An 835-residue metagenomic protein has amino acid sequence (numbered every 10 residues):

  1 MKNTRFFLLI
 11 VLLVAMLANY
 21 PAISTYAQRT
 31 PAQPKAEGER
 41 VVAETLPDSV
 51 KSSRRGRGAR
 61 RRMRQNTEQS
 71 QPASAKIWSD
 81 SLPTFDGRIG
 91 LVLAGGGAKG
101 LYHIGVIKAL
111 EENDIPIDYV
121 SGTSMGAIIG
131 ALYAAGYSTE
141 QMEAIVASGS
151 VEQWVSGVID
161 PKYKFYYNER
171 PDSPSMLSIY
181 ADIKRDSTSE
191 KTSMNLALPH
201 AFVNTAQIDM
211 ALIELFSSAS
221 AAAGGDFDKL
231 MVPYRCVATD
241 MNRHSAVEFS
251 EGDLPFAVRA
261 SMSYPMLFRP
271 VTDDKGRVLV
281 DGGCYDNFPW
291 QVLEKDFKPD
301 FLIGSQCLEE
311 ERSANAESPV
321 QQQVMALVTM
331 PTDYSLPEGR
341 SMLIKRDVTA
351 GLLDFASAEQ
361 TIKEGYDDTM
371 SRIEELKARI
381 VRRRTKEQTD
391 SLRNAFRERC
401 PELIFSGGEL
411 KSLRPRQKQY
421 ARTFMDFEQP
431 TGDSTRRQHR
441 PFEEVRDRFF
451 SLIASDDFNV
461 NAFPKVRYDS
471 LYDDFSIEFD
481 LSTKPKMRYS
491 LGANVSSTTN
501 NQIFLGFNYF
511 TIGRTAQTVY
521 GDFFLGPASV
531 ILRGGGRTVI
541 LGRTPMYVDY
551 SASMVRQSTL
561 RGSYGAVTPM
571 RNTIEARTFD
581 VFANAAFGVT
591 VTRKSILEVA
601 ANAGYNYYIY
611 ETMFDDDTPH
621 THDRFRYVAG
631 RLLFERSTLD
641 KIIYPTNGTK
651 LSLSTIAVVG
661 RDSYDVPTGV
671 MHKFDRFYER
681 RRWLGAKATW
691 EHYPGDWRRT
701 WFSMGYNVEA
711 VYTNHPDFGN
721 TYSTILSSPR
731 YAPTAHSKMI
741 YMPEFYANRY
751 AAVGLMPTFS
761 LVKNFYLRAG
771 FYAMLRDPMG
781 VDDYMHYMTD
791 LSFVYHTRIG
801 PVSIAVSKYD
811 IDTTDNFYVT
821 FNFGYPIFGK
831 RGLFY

Functional and structural regions predicted by a protein language model:
M1-L8: Bacterial N-terminal signal peptides that target proteins for export
L9-N19: Bacterial N-terminal signal peptides
P21-A27: Boundary at the C-terminal end of the N-terminal hydrophobic targeting segment
A27-T123, A131-Y468, F475-I477, L481-M487: Patatin-like phospholipase
P289, Q323-P337, V753-M756, M779 (+1 more regions): Short glycine-rich, acidic/polar surface loops and turns
R446-S455, N459-L639, I643, L726-A735 (+5 more regions): Gram-negative/organellar outer-membrane beta-barrel architecture
R488, S496, Y627-V762, M779 (+1 more regions): C-terminal outer-membrane beta-barrel translocator/porin domains of Gram-negative envelope proteins and their
S553-Q557, N602-I609, L653-D662, E709-H715 (+1 more regions): Short glycine-rich beta-strand segments
